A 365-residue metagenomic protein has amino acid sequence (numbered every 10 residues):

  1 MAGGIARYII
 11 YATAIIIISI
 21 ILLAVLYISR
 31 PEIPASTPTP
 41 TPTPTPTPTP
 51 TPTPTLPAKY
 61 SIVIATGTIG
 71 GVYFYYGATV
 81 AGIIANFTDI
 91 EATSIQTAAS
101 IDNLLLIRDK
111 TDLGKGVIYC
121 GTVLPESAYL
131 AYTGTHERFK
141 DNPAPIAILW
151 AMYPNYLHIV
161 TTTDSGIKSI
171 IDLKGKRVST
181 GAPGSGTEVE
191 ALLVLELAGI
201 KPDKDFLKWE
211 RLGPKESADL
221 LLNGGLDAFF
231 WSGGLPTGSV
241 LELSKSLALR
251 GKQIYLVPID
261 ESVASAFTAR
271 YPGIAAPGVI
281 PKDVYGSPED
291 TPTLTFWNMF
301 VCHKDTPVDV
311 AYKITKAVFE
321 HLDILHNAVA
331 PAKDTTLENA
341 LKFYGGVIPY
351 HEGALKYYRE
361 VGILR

Functional and structural regions predicted by a protein language model:
M1-T55: Secretory targeting signatures
K59, D89, A99-D102, P143-A144 (+3 more regions): Extracytoplasmic
K59-F87, E91-T93, T97, Y153-N223 (+2 more regions): Bilobed "Venus flytrap"/periplasmic-binding protein-like clamshell domains and structurally analogous long
Y76-G82, T93-K140, I167, K215-L220 (+1 more regions): Pocket-flanking alpha-helical
P125, T135-H136, S165, P202-D305: Pocket-lining segment of extracytoplasmic ligand-binding domains
Y129-T133, A144-A151: Short beta-strand-centered segments that line the small-molecule binding cleft or hinge of alpha/beta clamshell
K176-L193, Y271-F343: Ligand-binding clefts/hinges and TM-proximal coupling segments of bilobed small-molecule sensing domains
E216, G233-G251, L256, T268-A269 (+1 more regions): An extracytoplasmic/periplasmic, membrane-proximal ligand-sensing/linker region
